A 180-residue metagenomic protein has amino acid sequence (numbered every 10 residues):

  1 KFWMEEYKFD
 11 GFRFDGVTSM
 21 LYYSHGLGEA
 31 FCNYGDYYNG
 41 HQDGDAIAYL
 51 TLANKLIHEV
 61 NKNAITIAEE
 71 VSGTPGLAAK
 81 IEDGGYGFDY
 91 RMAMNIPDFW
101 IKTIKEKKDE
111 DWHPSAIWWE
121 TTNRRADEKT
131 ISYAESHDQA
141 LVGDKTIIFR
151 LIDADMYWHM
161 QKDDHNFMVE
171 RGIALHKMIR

Functional and structural regions predicted by a protein language model:
K1-G16: Substrate-binding cleft of carbohydrate-active enzyme catalytic domains
K8-D10, G28-R180: Conserved alpha/beta catalytic core and glycan-binding cleft of carbohydrate-active enzymes
D15-S24, A68-G73: Short, solvent-exposed turn/loop segments enriched in Gly/Ser/Thr/Pro and often Arg
